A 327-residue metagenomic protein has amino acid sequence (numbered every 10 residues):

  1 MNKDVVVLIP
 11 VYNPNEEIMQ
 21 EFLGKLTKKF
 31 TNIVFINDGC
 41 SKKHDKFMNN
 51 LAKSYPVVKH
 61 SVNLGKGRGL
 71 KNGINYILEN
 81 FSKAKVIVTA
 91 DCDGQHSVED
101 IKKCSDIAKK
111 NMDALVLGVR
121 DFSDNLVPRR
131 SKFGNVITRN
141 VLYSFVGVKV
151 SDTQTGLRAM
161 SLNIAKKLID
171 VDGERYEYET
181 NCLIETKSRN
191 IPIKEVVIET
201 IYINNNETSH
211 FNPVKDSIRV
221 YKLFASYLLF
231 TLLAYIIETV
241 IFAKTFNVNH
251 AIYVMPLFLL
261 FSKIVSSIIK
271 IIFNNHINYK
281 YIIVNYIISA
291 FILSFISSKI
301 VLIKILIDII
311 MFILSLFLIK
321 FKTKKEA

Functional and structural regions predicted by a protein language model:
M1, I9, E16-E17, V171-V248 (+3 more regions): Hydrophobic helical membrane-anchoring modules
K3-I9, L26, N32-I36: Hydrophobic targeting segments
Y12-T27: Short, well-formed alpha-helical segments that are part of the catalytic scaffolds of diverse glycosyltransferases
E17-Q20, K42-L51, E99: Acidic helix N-cap motif at the loop->helix transition within catalytic regions of sugar-transfer enzymes
N37-K46, G94: A conserved acidic beta->alpha catalytic loop
K53-K71, S82: Active-site-proximal specificity loops/subdomain of glycosyltransferases
V62, R68-Y76, V98-K167, D172-Y176 (+2 more regions): Acceptor/aglycone-binding surface of glycosyltransferases and processive sugar-polymer synthases
F81-Q95: Short beta-strand-to-loop acidic/aromatic patch adjacent to the donor-nucleotide binding site
